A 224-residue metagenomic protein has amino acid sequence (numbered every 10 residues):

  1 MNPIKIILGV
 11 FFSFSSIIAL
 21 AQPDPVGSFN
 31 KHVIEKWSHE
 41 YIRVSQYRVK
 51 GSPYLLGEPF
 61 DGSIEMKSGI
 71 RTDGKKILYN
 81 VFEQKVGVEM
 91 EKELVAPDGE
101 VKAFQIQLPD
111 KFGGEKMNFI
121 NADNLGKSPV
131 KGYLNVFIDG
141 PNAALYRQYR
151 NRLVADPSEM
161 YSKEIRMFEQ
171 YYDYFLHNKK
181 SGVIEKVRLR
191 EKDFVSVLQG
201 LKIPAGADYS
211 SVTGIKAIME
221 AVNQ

Functional and structural regions predicted by a protein language model:
M1-L8: Bacterial N-terminal signal peptides that target proteins for export
V10-F12: Extended, small-residue-rich solenoid/repeat segments and analogous flexible loops that form exposed scaffolds
F14-I18: N-terminal signal peptide c-region/cleavage motif recognized by signal peptidases
A19-P23: Boundary at the C-terminal end of the N-terminal hydrophobic targeting segment
P25-K92: N-terminal Sec/ER secretory leader and immediately downstream segment of secreted/extracellular precursors
K36-S38, F175, K192-S196: Short amphipathic alpha-helical segments, especially helix-boundary/capping motifs
G62-S63, K67-E185, L189: Aromatic-patch recognition
E191-Q224: Long, compositionally biased interface segments
